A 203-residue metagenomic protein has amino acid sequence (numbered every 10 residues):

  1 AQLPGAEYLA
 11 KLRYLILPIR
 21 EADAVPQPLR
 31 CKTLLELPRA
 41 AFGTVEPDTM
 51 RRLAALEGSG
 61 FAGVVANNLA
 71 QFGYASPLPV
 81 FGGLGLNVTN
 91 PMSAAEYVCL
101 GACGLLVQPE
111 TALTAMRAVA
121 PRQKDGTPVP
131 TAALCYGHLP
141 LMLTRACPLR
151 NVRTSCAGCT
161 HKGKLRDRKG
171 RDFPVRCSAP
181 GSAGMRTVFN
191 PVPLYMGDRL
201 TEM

Functional and structural regions predicted by a protein language model:
A1-E96, L100-M203: Active-site pocket-lining/capping segments in soluble small-molecule metabolic enzymes
